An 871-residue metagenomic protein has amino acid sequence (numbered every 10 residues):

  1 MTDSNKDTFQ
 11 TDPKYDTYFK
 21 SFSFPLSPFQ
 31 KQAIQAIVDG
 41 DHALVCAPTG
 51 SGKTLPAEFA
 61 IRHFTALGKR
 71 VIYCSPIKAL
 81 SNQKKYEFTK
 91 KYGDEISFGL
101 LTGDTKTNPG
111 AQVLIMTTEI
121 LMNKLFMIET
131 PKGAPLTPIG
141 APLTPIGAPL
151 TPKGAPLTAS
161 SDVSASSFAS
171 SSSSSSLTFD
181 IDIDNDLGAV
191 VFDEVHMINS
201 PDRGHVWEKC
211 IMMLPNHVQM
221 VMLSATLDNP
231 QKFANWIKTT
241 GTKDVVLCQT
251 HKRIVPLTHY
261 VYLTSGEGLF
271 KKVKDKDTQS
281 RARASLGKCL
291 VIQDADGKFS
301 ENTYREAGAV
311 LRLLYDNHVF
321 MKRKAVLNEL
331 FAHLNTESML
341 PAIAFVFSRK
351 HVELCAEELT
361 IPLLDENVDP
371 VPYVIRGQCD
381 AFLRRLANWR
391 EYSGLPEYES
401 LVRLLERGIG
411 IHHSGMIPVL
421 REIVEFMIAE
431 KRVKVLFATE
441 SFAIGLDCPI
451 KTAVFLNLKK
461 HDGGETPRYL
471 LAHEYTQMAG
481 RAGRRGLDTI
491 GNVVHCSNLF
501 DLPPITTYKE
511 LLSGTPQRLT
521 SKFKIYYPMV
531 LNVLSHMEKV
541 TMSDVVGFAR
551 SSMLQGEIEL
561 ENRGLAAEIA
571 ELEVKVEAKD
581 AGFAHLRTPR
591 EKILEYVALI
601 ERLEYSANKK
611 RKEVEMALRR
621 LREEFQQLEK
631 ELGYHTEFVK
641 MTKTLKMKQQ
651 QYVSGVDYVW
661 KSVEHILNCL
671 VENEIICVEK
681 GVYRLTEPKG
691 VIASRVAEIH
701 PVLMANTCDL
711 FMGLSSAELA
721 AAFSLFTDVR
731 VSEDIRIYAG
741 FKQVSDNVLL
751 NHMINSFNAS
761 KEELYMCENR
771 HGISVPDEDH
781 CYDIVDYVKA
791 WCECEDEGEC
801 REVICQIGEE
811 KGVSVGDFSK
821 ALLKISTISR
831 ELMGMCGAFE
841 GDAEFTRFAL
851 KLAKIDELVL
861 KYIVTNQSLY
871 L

Functional and structural regions predicted by a protein language model:
M1-Q32, D39-H42, S167, D369-L395: Helicase-associated low-complexity/disordered flanking segments
S27-K132, L177-A225, K232-K238, V245-H251 (+2 more regions): Conserved P-loop/Walker A NTP-binding site and adjacent catalytic elements of P-loop NTPases
C74, N82, T89-L100, N328 (+8 more regions): Conserved C-terminal RecA-like helicase domain
G110-L125, R407-I411, G415-M416, I428-A443: Conserved two-lobed SF2 helicase motor
S167, G410, G415-P418, A429-V433 (+1 more regions): Non-catalytic terminal extensions of ATP-dependent helicases
Q219, K232-N235, K243-F347: Conserved interdomain linker/interface between the two RecA-like ATPase lobes of SF2 helicase motors
L436-A453, R481-T489: SF2 helicase motor core recognition
F455, K459-H461, L471-T507: Conserved segment of the helicase C-terminal RecA-like domain
